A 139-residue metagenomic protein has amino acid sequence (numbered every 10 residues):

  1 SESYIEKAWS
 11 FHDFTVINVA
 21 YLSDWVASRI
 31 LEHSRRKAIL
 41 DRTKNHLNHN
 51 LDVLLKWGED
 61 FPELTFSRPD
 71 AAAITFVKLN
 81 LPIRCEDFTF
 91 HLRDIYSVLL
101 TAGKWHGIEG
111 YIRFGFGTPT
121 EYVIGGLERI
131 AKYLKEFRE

Functional and structural regions predicted by a protein language model:
S1, E32, N80, G117-P119: Residue-level recognition of strand-loop junctions within catalytic nucleotide-signaling folds
S1-N45, L55, E128: Conserved core segment of the aminotransferase class I/II
V19, I39, H46-N50, R84 (+1 more regions): Soluble or luminal CAZymes and related metallo-dependent hydrolases
D24, S28, K44-L55, F66-L79: Conserved glycine-rich beta-strand-loop-beta hairpin in the small C-terminal domain of fold type I
L54-W57, Y133: Short alpha-helical functional segments enriched in proximate histidine and acidic residues
L55, P62-F66, V98-G103: A short linear hydrophobic-aromatic micro-motif
G58, V77, F114-F116: Preference for bulky hydrophobic residues occupying beta-strand positions in well-ordered beta-sheet regions
P82-I83, F90-T101, H106-E139: PLP-dependent enzyme catalytic core of the Aspartate aminotransferase-like
